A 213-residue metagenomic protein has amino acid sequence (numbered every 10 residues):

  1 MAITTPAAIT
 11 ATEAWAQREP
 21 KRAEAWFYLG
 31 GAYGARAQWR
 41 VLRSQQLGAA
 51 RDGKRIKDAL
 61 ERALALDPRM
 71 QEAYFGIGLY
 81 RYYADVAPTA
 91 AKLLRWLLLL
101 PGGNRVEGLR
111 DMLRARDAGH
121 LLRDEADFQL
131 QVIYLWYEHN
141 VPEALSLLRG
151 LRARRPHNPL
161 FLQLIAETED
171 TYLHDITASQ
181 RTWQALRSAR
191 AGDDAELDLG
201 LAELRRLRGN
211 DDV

Functional and structural regions predicted by a protein language model:
M1-R69, F75-P142: Short coil/linker segments at helix-helix boundaries
A8, L109-M112, P142-R149, S179-L186: Repeat-mediated protein-protein interaction surfaces in helical alpha-solenoids
E19-P20, G48-A49, H139-P142, L173-R181 (+2 more regions): Structural helix-adjacent loops and short alpha-helical linkers that scaffold large soluble proteins
W26-L29, Y33, A59, Y74-I77 (+4 more regions): TPR/Sel1-like alpha-solenoid repeat signature
K57, A63-A65, R155-I176: C-terminal intrinsically disordered extensions
P88-A91, H120-F128, R155-Q163, A191-G200: Generic helix N-cap/helix-start motif at coil->alpha-helix transitions
L97-G102, R116-H120, L148-H157, A185-G192: Solenoid-like repeat scaffolds
E125-E138, L148, Q163-Y172, Q184-S188 (+1 more regions): Alpha-solenoid helical repeat scaffolds
